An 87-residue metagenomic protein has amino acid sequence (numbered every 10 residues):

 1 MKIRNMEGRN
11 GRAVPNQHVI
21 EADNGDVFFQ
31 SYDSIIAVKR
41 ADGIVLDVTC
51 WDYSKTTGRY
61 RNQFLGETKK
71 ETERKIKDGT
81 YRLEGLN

Functional and structural regions predicted by a protein language model:
M1-N87: Terminal leader/tail segments of proteins
